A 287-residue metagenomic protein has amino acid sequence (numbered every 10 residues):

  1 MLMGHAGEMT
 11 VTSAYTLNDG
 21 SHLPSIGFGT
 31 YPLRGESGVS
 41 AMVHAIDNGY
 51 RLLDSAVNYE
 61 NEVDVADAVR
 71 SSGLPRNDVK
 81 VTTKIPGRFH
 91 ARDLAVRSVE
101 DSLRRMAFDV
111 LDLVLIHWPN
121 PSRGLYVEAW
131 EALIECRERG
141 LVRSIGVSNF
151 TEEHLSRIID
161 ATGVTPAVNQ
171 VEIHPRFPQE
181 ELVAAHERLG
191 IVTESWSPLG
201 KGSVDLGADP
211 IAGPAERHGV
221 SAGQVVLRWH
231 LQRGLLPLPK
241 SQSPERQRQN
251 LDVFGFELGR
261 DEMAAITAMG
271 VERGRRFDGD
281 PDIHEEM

Functional and structural regions predicted by a protein language model:
L2-V79, M287: N-terminal binding-site loop/beta-alpha segment at the start of enzyme catalytic domains that lines or forms
A6, P119-M287: Beta/alpha (TIM)-barrel catalytic core signal, keyed to glycine-rich beta->alpha loops juxtaposed to Asp/Glu that bind
L17-N18, A66-D78, E100-D109, I159-T162 (+1 more regions): Acidic (Asp/Glu)-rich catalytic clusters
L23-G27, R51-L52, D78-K84, V110-L115 (+4 more regions): Structural preference for beta-strand elements that scaffold enzyme active sites
L33-E36, S55-D64, R88-D93, P121-G124 (+2 more regions): Acidic-and-aromatic substrate-binding clefts and catalytic sites of carbohydrate-active enzymes
R34-A45, A91-M106, E128, E153-S156 (+1 more regions): Short, acidic/polar
V79-R97, L115-N120: Structural motif corresponding to the early beta-alpha repeats
A95-I116, E135-R139, A161: CE4/NodB-like, metal-dependent polysaccharide N-deacetylase domain that modifies extracellular/periplasmic N-acetylated
